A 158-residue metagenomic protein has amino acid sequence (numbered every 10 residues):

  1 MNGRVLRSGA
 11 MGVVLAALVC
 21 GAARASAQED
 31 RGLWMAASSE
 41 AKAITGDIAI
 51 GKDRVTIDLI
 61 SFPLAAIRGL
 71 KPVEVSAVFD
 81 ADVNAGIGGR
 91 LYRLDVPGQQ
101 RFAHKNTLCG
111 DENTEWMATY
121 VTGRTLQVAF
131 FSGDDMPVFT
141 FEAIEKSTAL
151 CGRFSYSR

Functional and structural regions predicted by a protein language model:
M1-V5: N-terminal secretory signal peptides that target proteins for export/translocation
R7-G9, G32: Short helix-onset patch at the extreme N-terminus, typifying the N->h transition of secretory signal peptides
A10-C20: Bacterial N-terminal signal peptides
A23-A27: Sec/Tat signal peptide C-region and signal peptidase I cleavage site
E29-R68, L94-D95, Q99-N113: Short, solvent-exposed loop/hinge segments that bridge or flank secondary-structure elements
T45-G88, V128-V138, I144-S157: N-terminal glycine/threonine-rich, aromatic-flanked beta-hairpin/loop signature
G88-R153: Functional cores of ribonucleases/endoribonucleases
